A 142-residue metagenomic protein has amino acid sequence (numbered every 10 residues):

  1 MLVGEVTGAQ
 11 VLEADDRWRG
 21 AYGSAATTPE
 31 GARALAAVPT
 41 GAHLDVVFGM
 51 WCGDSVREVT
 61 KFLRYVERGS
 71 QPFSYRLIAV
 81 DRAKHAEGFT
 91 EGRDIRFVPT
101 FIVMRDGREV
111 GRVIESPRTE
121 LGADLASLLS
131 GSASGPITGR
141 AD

Functional and structural regions predicted by a protein language model:
M1-P39, D142: N-terminal leader/targeting and pre-domain segments
L35-G69: Local sequence-structure signature of Cys/Sec-based thiol-disulfide redox active-site neighborhoods
D45-M50, P72-A86: Thiol-based oxidoreductase modules, predominantly thioredoxin-like and allied folds used for disulfide exchange
E58-V66, Y75-I78, F89, E115-S116: "Short basic amphipathic alpha-helical interaction patches in structured regions
P72-F73, T90, V103, V110: Functional cleft and adjacent loop/helix regions within the main domain that mediate ligand binding or catalysis
A83-R96: Short Fe-S-cluster ligation motifs
F97, I102-A141: Non-catalytic, surface beta->alpha helical segment in thiol-disulfide oxidoreductase systems
